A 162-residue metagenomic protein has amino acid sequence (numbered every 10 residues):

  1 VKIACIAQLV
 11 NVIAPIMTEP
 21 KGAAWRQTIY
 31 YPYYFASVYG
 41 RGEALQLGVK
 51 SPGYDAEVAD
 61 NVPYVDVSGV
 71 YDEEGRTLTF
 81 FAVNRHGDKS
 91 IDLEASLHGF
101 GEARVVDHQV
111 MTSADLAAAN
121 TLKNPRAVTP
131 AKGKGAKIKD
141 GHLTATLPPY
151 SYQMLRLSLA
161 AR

Functional and structural regions predicted by a protein language model:
V1-V67, E73-R76: Aromatic/acidic polysaccharide-binding cleft in carbohydrate-active enzymes
A4, Y33, F80, H108 (+1 more regions): Conserved, mostly hydrophobic/aromatic
G48, P52-G53, D60-P63, V83-R162: C-terminal beta-sandwich/jelly-roll accessory domains of carbohydrate-active enzymes
T77-V83: Short beta-strand elements of extracellular/lumenal beta-sandwich folds
